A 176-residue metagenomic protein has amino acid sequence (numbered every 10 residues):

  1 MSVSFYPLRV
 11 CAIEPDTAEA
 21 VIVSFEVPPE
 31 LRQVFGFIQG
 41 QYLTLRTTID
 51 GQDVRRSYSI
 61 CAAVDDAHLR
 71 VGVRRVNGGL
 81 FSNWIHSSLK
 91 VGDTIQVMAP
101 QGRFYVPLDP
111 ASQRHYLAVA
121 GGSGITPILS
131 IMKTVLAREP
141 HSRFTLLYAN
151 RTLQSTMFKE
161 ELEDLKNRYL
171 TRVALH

Functional and structural regions predicted by a protein language model:
S2-T94, M98, R114, N150-T152 (+1 more regions): Ferredoxin-reductase
N83-H176: FNR/FR-type flavoprotein reductase catalytic core
